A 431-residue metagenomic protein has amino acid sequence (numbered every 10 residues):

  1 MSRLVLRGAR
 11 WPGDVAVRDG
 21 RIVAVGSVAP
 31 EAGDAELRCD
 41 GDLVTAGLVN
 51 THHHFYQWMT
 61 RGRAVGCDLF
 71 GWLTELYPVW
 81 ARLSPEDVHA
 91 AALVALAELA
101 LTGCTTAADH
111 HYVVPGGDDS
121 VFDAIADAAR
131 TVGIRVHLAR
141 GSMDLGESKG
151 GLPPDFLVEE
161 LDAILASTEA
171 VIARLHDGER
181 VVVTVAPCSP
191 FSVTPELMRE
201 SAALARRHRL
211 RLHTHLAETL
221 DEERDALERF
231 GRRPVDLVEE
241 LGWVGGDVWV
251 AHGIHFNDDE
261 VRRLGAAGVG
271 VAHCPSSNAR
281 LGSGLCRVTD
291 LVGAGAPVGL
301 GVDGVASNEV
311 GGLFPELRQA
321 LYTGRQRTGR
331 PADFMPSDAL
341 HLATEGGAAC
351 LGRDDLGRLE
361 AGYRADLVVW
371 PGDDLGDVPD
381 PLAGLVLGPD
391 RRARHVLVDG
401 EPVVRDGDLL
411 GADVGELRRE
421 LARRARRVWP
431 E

Functional and structural regions predicted by a protein language model:
M1-G13, V17-V23, V28, H341-E431: Active-site microenvironment of metallo-dependent hydrolases
M1-R7, P30-G71, E75, L93 (+2 more regions): Replace "His-x-His-based motif
A9, G20, G41, H52 (+14 more regions): Divalent metal-coordination and catalytic microenvironments
M59-A90, G117, L145-L161, L220-D247 (+3 more regions): Active-site gating loops and adjacent loop-to-helix segments of metal-dependent hydrolytic enzymes
R61-R135, I164-G178, A422-P430: Alpha-helical scaffold segments that flank or form the walls of functional sites
D118-G253: Metal-coordinating catalytic core of metallo-dependent amide/deamination hydrolases
E218-A267, A279-L291, G304, N308-F314: Catalytic core of soluble alpha/beta enzymes
E240-D247, T289-D374, G388-D390: His/Asp/Glu-enriched, well-ordered alpha-helical/loop segment that forms or immediately abuts the divalent-metal
